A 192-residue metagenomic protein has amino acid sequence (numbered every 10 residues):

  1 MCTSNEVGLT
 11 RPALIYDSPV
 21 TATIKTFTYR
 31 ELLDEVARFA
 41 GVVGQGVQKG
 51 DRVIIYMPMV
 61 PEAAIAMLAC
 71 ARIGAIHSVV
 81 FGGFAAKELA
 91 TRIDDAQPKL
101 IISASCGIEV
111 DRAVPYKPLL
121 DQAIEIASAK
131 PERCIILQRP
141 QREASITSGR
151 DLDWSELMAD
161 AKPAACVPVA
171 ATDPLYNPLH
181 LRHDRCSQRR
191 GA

Functional and structural regions predicted by a protein language model:
S4-T10: Flexible acidic/glycine-rich loop/turn elements at helix↔coil and beta-strand↔loop transitions within catalytic cores
T10, L14-L68, A85-L89, G149-E156: Conserved AMP-binding/adenylate-forming core of the ANL superfamily
T10-P12, C134-L137, Q141, S145-L179 (+2 more regions): Conserved pre-ATP/AMP-binding loop-to-beta segment of ANL
A37-G41, D94, R185: Solvent-exposed alpha-helix faces
V53, C70, P174, H180-H183: Conserved S/T- and glycine-rich ATP-binding loop of Class I adenylate-forming
R72-E156: Structural core segment of the AMP-binding/adenylate-forming
